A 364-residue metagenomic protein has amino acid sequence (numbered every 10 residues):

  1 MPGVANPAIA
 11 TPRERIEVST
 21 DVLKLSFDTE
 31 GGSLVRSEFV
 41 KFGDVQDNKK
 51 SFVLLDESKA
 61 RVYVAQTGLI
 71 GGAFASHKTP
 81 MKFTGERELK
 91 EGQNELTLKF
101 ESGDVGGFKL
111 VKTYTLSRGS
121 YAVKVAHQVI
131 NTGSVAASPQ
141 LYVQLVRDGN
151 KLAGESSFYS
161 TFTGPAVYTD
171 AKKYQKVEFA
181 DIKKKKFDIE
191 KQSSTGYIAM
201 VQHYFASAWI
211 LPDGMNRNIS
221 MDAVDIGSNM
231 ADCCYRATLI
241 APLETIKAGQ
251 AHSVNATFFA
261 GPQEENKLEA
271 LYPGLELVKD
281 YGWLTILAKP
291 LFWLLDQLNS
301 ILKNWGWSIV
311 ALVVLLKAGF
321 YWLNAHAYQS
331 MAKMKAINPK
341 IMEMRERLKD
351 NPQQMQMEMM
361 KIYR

Functional and structural regions predicted by a protein language model:
M1-G3, A8-L277: Soluble non-transmembrane domains of integral membrane proteins
F108, G319-R364: Membrane-interface amphipathic helices and adjacent TM-edge segments
A231, E276-L291, L348-Q353: Short, membrane-interfacial amphipathic segments enriched in basic
G249, L298, K317, I341: Conserved hydrophobic/aromatic pocket- or pore-lining residues that grip, position, or stack substrates in active sites
W283-L302, I337, M359: Hydrophobic alpha-helical segments of integral membrane proteins, encompassing both true transmembrane helices
L302-I309: Membrane-interface starts of transmembrane alpha-helices
